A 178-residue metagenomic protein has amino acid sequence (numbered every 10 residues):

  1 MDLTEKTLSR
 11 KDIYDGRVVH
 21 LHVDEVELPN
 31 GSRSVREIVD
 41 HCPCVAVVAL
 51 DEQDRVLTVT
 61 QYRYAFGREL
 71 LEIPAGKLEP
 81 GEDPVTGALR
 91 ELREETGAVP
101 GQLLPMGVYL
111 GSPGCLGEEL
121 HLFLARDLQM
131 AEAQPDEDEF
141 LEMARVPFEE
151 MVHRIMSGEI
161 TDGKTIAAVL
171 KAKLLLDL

Functional and structural regions predicted by a protein language model:
D2, L174-L178: Generic C-terminal helix-cap and adjacent flexible tail
E5-S9: Loop-helix junctions at membrane interfaces
R10-A46, E52: Acidic, metal-coordinating catalytic segment for phosphate/diphosphate chemistry, firing primarily on the Nudix
L21-V23, V35, V59, I73 (+1 more regions): Hydrophobic residues on conserved beta-strands that form the core of alpha/beta folds
S34, P43-A46, D51, K77-G163: Unchanged
C44-R68, E72: A glycine-rich, hydrophobic loop/mini-helix early in the fold
V169: C-terminal boundary of histidine-terminating zinc-finger modules
